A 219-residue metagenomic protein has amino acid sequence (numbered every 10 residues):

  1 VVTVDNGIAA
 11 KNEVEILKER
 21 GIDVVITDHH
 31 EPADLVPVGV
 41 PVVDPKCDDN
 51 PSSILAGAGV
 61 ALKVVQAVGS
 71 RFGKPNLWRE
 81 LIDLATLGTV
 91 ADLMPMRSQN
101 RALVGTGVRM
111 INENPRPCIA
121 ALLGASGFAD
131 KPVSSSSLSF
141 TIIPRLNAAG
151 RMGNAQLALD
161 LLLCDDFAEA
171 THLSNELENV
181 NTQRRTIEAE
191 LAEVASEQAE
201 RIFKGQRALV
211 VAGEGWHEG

Functional and structural regions predicted by a protein language model:
V1-I8, D48-A56, W78, P95 (+1 more regions): Alpha-helix capping and helix-loop boundary segments enriched in small/acidic/polar residues
V1-P37, V42-D48, E190-Q198, G215: N-terminal small/polar loop signature for handling phosphorylated ligands or for N-terminal nucleophile
V2, D28, A61, D92 (+1 more regions): Divalent metal-coordination and catalytic microenvironments
A9, D28, L35, A56-V60 (+4 more regions): Short acidic-hydrophobic sequence patches enriched in Asp/Glu that either
E13-I16, V60-V64, L103-T106: Alpha-helical scaffold elements adjacent to nucleotide-binding pockets in ATP/GTP-utilizing enzyme cores
I16, H29-H30, P51-L55, L62-Q66 (+4 more regions): Broad hydrophobic/π-residue packing in well-ordered secondary structure
R20, S70-G219: Hydrophobic helix-and-loop "lid/oligomerization" segment in the mid-to-C-terminal part of catalytic domains
V36-K74, W78-V90: Short alpha-helices
